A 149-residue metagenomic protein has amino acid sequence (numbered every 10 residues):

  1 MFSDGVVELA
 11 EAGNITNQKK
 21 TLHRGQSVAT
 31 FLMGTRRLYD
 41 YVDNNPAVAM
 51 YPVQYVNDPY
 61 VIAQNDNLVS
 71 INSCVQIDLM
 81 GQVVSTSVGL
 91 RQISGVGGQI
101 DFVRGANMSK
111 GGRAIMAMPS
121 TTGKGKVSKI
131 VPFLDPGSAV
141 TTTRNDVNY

Functional and structural regions predicted by a protein language model:
M1-Y149: Conserved phosphate- and dinucleotide-binding cores of soluble alpha/beta proteins, encompassing both enzyme active
